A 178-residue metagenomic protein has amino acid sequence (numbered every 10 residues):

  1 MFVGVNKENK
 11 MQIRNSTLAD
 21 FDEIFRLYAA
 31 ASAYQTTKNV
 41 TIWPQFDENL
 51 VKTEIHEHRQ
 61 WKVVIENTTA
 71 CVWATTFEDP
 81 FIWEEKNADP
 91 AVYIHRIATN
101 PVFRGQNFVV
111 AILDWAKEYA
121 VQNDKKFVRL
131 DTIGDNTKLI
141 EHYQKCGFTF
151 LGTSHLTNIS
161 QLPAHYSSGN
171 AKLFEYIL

Functional and structural regions predicted by a protein language model:
F2-K10: Short, Lys/Arg-enriched N-terminal segments with co-localized hydrophobic residues within the first ~10-30 amino acids
Q12-R26: A short beta-loop-alpha structural element at the N-terminal edge of CoA-dependent acyl/N-acetyltransferase catalytic
L18, A29-V102, V110-W115, I177-L178: Acetyl-CoA-dependent GNAT
R104, L113-V121, Q144: A conserved short alpha-helix in the GNAT/GCN5 acetyltransferase fold that borders and helps form the acetyl-CoA
A120-T132: Conserved GNAT acetyl-CoA-binding A-motif
I133-D135, C146, L156-L178: C-terminal "cap" of GNAT-fold acetyltransferases
Y143-T153: Conserved acetyl-CoA-binding loop of GNAT-fold acetyltransferases
